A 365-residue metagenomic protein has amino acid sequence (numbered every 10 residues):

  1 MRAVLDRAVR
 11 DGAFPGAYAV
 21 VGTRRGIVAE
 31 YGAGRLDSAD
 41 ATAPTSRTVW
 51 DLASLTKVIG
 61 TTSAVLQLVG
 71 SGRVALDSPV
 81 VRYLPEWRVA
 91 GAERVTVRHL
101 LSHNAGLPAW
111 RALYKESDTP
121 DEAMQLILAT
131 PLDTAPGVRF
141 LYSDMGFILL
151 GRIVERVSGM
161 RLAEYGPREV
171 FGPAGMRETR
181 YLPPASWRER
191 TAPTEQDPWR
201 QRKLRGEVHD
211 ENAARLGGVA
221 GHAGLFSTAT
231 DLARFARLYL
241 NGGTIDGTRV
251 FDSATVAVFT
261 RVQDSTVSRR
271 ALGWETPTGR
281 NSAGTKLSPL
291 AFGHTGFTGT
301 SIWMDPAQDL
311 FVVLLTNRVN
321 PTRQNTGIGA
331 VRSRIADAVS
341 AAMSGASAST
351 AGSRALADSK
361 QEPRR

Functional and structural regions predicted by a protein language model:
M1-L52, R73-A75, Q125, A129 (+2 more regions): Short, conserved catalytic-motif segment at the N-terminal edge
L5-D6, A19, R25, T48-D77 (+3 more regions): Active-site SXXK
Y18-V20, E30, H99-L101, R180 (+2 more regions): Structural recognition of the beta-strand scaffold that forms the well-ordered cores of secreted hydrolase catalytic
E30-S38, A90-A291: Short, surface-exposed loop or secondary-structure junction motifs that flank catalytic or metal-binding residues
A75-A90, G172-A174: Short, glycine/proline-biased beta-turn/loop segments that scaffold the active-site neighborhood
G224, A291, T298-F311: Short, surface-exposed beta-strand/loop micro-motifs that present aromatic residues
N241, I245, A254-T255, T260-V262 (+3 more regions): Short, gly/Ser/Thr-rich active-site loops of penicillin-recognizing serine hydrolases
